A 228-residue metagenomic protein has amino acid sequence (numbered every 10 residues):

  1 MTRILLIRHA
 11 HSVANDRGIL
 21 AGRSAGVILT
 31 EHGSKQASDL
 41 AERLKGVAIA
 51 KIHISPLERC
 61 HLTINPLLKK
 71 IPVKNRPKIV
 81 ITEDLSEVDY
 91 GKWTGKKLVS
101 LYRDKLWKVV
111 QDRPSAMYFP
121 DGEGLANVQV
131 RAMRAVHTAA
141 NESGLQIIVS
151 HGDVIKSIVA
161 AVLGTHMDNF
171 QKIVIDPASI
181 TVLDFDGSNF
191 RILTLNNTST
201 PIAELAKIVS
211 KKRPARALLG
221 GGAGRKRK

Functional and structural regions predicted by a protein language model:
T2-R3, K69, V88-V99, A161-K228: Acidic, low-complexity terminal tails and accessory targeting/binding regions of phosphate-metabolizing enzymes
I4, S143-V149: Residue-level preference for the first positions of well-ordered beta-strands
L5, V80-T82, L193: General small-molecule cofactor/ligand-binding pocket signal
R8-L62, P66-L67, Y118-M133: Loop-to-helix element that buttresses phosphate recognition and phosphoryl-transfer chemistry
A10, L145, G152: Active-site metal-binding loops of divalent metal-dependent hydrolases
R17-L20, K105-M117: Short, basic/glycine-rich phosphate-binding loops at helix/coil junctions that contact nucleotide phosphates
S38-K108: Phosphate-coordination/substrate-recognition cap region in phosphate-metabolizing enzymes
G46-A48, A139-G144: Glycine-rich phosphate-binding loop signature in dinucleotide/nucleotide-binding domains
